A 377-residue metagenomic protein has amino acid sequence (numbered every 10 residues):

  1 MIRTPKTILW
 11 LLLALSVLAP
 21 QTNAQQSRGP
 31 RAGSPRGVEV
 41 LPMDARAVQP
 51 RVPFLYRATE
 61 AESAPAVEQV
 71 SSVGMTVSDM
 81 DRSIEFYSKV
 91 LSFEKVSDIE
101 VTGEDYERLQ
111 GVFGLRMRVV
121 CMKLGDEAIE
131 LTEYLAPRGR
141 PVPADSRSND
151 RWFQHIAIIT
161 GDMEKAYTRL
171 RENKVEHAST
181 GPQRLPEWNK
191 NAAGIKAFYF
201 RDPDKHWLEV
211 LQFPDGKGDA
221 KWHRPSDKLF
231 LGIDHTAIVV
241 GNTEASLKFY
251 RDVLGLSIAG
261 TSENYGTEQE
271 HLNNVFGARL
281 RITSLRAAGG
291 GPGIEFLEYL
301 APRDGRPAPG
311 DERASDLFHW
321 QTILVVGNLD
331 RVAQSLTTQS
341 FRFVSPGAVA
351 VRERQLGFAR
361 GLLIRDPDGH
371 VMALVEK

Functional and structural regions predicted by a protein language model:
M1-L9: Bacterial N-terminal signal peptides that target proteins for export
I8-A19: Bacterial N-terminal signal peptides
P20-A24: Sec/Tat signal peptide C-region and signal peptidase I cleavage site
Q25-P65, I158, E164-L231, I238 (+4 more regions): Vicinal oxygen chelate
E68-S78, R118-L131, A136, V142-L170 (+5 more regions): Vicinal oxygen chelate
T76-E127, E172, W188-A192, V239-G293 (+2 more regions): Core segments of cupin and vicinal oxygen chelate
D81, E85-V101, A136-P137, S146-W152 (+9 more regions): Extended intrinsically disordered, low-complexity coil regions enriched in Ser, Thr, Gly, Ala and often Pro
G139-R140, H206, D304-R306, H370: Short, charged/polar, Gly/Pro-enriched secondary-structure boundary elements
